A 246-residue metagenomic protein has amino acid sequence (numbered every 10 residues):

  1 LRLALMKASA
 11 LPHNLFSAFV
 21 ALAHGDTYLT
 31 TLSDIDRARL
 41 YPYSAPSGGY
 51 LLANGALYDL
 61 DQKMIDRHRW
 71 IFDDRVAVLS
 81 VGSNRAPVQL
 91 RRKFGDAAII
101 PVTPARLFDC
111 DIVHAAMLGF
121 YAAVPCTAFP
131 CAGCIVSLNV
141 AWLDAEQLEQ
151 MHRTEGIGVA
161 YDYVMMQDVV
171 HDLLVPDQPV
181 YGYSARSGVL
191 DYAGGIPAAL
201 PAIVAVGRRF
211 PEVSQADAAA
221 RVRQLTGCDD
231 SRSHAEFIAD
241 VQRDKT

Functional and structural regions predicted by a protein language model:
L5-T246: Glycine-aromatic micro-motifs
